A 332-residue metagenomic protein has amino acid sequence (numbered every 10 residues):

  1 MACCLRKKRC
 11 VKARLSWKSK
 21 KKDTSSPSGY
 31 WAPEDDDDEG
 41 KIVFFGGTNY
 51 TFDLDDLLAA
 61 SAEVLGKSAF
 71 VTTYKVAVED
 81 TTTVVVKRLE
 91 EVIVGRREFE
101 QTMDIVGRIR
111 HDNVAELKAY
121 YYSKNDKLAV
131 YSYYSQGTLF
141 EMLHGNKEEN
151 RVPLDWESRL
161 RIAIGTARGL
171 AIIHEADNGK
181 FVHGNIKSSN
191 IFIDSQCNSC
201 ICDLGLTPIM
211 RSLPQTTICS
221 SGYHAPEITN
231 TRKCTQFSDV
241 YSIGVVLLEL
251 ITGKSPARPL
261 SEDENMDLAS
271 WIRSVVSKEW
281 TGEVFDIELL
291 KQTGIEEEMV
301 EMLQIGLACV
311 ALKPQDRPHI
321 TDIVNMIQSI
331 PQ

Functional and structural regions predicted by a protein language model:
M1-C3: Single-pass alpha-helical transmembrane segments
L5-F52, R88-I93, Q101-D104, L117 (+2 more regions): Cytosolic eukaryotic protein kinase-like domains
L54-V64: Conserved N-terminal boundary motif of the eukaryotic protein kinase catalytic domain
E63-T73: Protein kinase glycine-rich loop
T72-E91: Glycine-rich ATP phosphate-binding loop
I105-D112: Structural motif at the C-terminus of the N-lobe alphaC helix and the adjacent alphaC-beta4 loop of the Hanks-type
G165-E175: Short C-lobe core helix of eukaryotic-like protein kinase catalytic domains
H174-D194: Catalytic-loop of the protein kinase fold
